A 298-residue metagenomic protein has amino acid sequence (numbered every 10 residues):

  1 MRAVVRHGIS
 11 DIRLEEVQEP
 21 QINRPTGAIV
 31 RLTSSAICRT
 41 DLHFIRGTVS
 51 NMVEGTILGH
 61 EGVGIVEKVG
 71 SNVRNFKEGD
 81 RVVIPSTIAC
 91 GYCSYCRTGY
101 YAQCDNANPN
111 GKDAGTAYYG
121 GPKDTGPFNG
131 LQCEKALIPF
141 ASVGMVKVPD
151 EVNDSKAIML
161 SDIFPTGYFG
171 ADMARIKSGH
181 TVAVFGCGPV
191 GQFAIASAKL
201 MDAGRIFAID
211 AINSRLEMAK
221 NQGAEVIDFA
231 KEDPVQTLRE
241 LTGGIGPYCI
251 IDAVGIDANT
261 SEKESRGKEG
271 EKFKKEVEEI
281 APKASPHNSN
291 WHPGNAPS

Functional and structural regions predicted by a protein language model:
M1-V4: Short structural boundary motif marking the start of a folded domain
P20-S35, T48-R97, A102, N129 (+1 more regions): Glycine-rich beta-strand-centered segment in the early N-terminal region that forms part of a ligand/cofactor-binding
C38, S86-V146, D150: Cysteine-cluster motifs in flexible loop/terminal segments that predominantly coordinate metals
R39-R46: Cytochrome P450 core scaffold surrounding the K-helix E-X-X-R motif and the conserved "meander" helix-loop region
Y92, Q192, N259-S261: Glycine/Thr-rich phosphate-binding loops of Rossmann-like dinucleotide-binding domains
E134, V143-E232, Q236, I251: Mid-domain Rossmann-like dinucleotide-binding core that forms the NAD(H)/NADP(H) cofactor-binding site
A174-I176, M201, E217-S298: Glycine-rich cofactor phosphate-binding loops and adjacent beta1-alpha1 units of small-molecule cofactor enzyme domains
